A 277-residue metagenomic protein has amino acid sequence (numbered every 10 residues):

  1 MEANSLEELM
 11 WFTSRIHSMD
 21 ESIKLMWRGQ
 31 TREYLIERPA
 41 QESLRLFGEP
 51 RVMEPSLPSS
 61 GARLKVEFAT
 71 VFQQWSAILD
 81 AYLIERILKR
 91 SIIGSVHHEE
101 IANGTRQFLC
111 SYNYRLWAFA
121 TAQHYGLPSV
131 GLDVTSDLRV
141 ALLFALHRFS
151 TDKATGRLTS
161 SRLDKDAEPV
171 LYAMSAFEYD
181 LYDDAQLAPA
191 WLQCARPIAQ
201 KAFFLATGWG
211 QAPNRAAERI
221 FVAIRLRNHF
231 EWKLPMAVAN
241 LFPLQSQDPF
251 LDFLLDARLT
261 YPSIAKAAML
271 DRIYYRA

Functional and structural regions predicted by a protein language model:
M1-A277: Catalytic-core elements of nucleic-acid end-processing and repair enzymes
